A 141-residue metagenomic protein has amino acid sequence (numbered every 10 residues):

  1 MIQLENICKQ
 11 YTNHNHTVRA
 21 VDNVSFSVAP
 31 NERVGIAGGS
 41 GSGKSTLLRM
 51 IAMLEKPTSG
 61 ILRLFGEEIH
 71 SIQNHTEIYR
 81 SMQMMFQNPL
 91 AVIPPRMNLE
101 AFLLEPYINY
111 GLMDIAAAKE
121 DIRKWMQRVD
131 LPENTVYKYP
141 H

Functional and structural regions predicted by a protein language model:
G35, T76-Q87, A91, A101: ABC nucleotide-binding domain signature
A37-G39: The feature captures the beta-strand-to-loop junction immediately N-terminal to the Walker
A52: Helix-to-loop junction immediately C-terminal to a conserved catalytic motif
T58-E68: ABC nucleotide-binding domain "signature motif"
E68-Q83, N109: ABC ATPase NBD coupling module
N88, M97-I108: Q-loop/switch helix immediately C-terminal to the Walker
A116-N134: Conserved ABC ATPase "signature" region
